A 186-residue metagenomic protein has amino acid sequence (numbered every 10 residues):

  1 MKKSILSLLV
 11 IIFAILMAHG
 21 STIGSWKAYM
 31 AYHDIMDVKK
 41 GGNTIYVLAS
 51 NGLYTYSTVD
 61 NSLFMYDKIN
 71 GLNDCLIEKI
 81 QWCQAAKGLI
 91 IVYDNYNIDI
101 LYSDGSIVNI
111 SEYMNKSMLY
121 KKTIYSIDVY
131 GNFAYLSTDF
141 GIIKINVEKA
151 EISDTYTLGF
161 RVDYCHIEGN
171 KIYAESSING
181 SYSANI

Functional and structural regions predicted by a protein language model:
M1-S4: Positively charged n-region of N-terminal signal peptides that target proteins for export
S7-L16: Bacterial N-terminal signal peptides
L16-T22: Bacterial Sec-dependent signal peptides at the C-terminal "C-region" and cleavage site
T22-G41, D67-A85, I110-Y130, D154-G169 (+1 more regions): Short coil-to-beta transitions that initiate beta-strands within beta-rich domains
T44-V47, G88-I91, F133-L136, K171-A174: Conserved beta-propeller blade signature
L48-K68: Beta-propeller domains
N51-Y54, N95-D99, F140-I143, S177-Y182: Loop/turn residues immediately N-terminal
S57-N61, Y102-S106, N146-A150, N185-I186: Short loop/turn segments that connect beta-strands within beta-propeller blades
